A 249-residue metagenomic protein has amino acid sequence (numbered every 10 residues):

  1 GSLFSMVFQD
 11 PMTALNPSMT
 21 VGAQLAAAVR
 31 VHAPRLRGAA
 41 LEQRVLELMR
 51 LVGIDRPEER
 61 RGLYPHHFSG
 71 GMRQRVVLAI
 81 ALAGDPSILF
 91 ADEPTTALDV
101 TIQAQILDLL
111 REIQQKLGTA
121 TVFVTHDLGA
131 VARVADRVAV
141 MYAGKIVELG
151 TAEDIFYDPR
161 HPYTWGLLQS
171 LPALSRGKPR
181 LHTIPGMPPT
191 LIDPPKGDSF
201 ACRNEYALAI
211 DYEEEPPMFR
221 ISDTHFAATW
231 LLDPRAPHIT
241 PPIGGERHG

Functional and structural regions predicted by a protein language model:
S2, D10, Q43, E59-Y64 (+1 more regions): Interfacial catalytic loop of ABC nucleotide-binding domains
S2-Q9, A23, V77, A120-V122 (+3 more regions): ABC nucleotide-binding domain signature
V21-A40, R50-I54, H67, G150: ABC-type ATPase nucleotide-binding domains, specifically the catalytic core motifs of the NBD
A39-E59, L168-Q169: Conserved ABC ATPase "signature" region
D55-R61, L149-G249: Short catalytic/signature loops enriched in Gly
L63-F68, M72: Conserved ABC ATPase signature
P86, F90-P94, L98-P179: P-loop NTP-binding/switch modules centered on Walker-like glycine-rich loops
